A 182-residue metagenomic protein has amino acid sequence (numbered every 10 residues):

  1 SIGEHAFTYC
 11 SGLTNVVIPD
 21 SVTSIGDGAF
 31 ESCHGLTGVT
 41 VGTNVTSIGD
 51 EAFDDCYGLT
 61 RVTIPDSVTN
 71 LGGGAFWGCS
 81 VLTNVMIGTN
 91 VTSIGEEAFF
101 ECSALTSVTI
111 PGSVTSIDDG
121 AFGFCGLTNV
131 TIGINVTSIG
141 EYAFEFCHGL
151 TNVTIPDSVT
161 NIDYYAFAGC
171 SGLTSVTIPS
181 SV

Functional and structural regions predicted by a protein language model:
S1, S11-S24, H34-S47, Y57-N70 (+5 more regions): Structural signature of tandem-repeat unit edges
